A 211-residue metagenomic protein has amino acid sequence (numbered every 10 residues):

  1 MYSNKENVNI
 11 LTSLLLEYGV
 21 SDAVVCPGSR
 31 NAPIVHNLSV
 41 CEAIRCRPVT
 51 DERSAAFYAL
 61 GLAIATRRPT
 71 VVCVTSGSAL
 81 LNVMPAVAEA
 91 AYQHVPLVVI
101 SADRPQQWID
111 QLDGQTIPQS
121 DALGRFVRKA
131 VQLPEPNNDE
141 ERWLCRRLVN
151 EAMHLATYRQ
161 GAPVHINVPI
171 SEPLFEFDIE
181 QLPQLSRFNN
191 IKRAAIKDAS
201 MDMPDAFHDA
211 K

Functional and structural regions predicted by a protein language model:
M1-T75: Thiamine diphosphate
S21, P96, A162: Short acidic/polar active-site loop segments enriched in Thr and Asp
A32, R53-A56, A79-L81, R104-I109 (+1 more regions): Short gly/pro/ser/thr-enriched loop/turn and capping motifs at secondary-structure boundaries
N37-S39, G61, A86-A88, D103-R125: Active-site-proximal loop->helix
R68, Q115-A162: Conserved thiamine diphosphate
C73-T75, P96-D103, G124, P134 (+1 more regions): Short beta-strand segments
L148, L155-A210: Conformationally flexible catalytic loops at phosphate/diphosphate-handling active centers
